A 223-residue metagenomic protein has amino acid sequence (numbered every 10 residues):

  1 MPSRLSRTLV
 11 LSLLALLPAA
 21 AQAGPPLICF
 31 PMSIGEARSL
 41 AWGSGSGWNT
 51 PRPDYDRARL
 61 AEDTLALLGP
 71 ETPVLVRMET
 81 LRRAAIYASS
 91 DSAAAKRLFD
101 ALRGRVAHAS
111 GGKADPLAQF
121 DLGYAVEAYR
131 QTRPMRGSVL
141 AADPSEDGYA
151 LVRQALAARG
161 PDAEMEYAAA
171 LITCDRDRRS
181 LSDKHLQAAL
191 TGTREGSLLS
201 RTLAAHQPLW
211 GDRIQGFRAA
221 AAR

Functional and structural regions predicted by a protein language model:
M1-L5: N-terminal secretory signal peptides that target proteins for export/translocation
T8-P18: Bacterial N-terminal signal peptides
A19-A23: Boundary at the C-terminal end of the N-terminal hydrophobic targeting segment
P25-G43: Short N-terminal segments immediately surrounding and downstream of signal-peptide cleavage
A37-G43, A66-Y87, G111-R136, P161-R176 (+1 more regions): Amphipathic alpha-helical repeat scaffolds of TPR domains
W48-E62, Y87-G104, V139-A150, D177-S180: Helix-turn-helix repeat elements of alpha-solenoid scaffolds
G111, A158, T191-G192: Structural marker of alpha-solenoid helical repeat scaffolds
S182-S197: TPR/TPR-like (Sel1-like) alpha-helical repeat modules
